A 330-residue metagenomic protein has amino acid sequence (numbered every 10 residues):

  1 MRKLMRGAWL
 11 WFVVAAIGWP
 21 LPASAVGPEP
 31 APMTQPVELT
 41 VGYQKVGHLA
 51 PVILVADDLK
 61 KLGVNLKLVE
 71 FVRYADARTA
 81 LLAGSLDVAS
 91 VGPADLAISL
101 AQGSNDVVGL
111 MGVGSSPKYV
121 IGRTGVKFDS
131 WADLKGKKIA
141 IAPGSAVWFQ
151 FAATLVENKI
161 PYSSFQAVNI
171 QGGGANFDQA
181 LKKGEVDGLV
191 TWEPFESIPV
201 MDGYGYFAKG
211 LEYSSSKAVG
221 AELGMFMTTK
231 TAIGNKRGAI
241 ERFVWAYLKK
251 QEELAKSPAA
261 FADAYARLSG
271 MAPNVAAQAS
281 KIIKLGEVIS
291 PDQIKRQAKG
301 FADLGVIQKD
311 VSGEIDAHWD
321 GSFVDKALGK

Functional and structural regions predicted by a protein language model:
M1-E38, L328-K330: Short, low-complexity disordered leader/linker segments with a strong preference for bacterial N-terminal type II
V26-G174, A180, D187-E193, K209-G210 (+1 more regions): Short, glycine-/small- and polar/acidic-enriched structural segments that line small-molecule recognition paths
K60, V156, V200, R267 (+1 more regions): Short polybasic/polar patches that bind polyanions
K61, E212-V219, K284-P291, G313: Short, solvent-exposed loop/beta-turn-alpha elements that line the ligand-binding surface or hinge of extracytoplasmic
A94, A167-A264: Pocket-lining segment of extracytoplasmic ligand-binding domains
G234-Q308: Secondary-structure end/capping motifs
A302-K330: Conserved C-terminal helix/tail region of periplasmic/extracytoplasmic solute-binding proteins
